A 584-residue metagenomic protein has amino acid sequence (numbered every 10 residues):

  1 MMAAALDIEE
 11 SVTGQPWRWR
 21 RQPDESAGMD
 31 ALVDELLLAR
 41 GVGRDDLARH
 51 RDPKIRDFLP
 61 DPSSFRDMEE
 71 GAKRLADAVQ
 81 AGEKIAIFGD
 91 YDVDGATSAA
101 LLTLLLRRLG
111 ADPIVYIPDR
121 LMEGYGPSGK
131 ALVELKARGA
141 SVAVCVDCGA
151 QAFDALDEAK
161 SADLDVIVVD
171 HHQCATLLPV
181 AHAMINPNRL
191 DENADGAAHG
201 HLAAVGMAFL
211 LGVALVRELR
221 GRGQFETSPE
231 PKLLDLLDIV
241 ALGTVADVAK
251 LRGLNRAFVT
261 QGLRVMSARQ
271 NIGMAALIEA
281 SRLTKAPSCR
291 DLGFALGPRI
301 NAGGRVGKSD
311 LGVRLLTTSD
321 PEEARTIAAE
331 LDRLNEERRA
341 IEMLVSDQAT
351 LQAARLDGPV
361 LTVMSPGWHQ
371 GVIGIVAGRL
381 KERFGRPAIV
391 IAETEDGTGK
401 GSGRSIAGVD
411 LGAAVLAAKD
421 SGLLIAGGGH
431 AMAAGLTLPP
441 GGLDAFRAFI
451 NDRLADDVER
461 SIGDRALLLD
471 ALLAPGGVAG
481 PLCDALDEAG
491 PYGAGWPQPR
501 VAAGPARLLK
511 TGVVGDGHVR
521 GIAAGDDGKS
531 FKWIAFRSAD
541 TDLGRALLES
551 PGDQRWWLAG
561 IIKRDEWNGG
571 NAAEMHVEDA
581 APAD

Functional and structural regions predicted by a protein language model:
M2-P16: Non-catalytic interface/linker regions that flank or bridge core catalytic/transmembrane domains
A3-L6, Q80-E83, G253, E323-A329 (+4 more regions): Mid-to-C-terminal polyanion-binding domains and interfaces
S11-T13, R20-V142, A162-D163, R217-G442: Hydrophobic helix-and-loop "lid/oligomerization" segment in the mid-to-C-terminal part of catalytic domains
L47, A96-T97, D154, N193 (+9 more regions): Short helix/loop capping segments that flank catalytic or ligand/cofactor-binding pockets
S128-A131, A152-L156, V169-H172, G374-A377 (+2 more regions): Short beta-alpha junctions and helix-cap segments that line functional grooves
L135-R138, C145-A249, V415, K419: Conserved phosphate-handling catalytic cores of large alpha/beta enzymes
H171-H172, P187, H369, H430 (+1 more regions): Histidine-centered active-site/metal-ligand motif
G206, G374, G378, L558: Short alpha-helical basic/polar micro-motif
